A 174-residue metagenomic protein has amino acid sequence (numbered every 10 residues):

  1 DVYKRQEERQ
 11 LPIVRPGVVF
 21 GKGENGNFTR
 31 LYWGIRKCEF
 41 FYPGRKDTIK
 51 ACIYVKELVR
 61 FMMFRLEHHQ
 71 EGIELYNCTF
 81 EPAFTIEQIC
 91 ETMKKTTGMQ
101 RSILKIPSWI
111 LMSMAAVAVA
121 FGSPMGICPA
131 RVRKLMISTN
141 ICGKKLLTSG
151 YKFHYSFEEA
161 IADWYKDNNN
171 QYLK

Functional and structural regions predicted by a protein language model:
D1-Y3: Short, small-residue-biased leader/transition segments that mark boundaries at the very start of proteins
R9-R30: Flexible, glycine-rich beta-alpha linker
R15-P16, F80, I137, C142: A secondary-structure boundary/capping signal
E24-R30, G44-L66, I73-N77: Substrate-positioning beta->alpha
Y32-P43, M99: A short C-terminal helix-loop "cap" of Rossmann-like NAD(P)-dependent dehydrogenase/epimerase domains
K50-K56, F84, I141, Y155: Residue-level signal for the nucleotide or nucleotide-sugar donor/cofactor binding architecture
V55, E91, M114-K152: Conserved C-terminal active-site "lid" loop/helix of NAD(P)H-dependent oxidoreductases that clamps the redox cofactor
F64-I127, I161-K174: Mid/C-terminal beta-alpha module of Rossmann-like enzyme folds, strongest in SDR-family dehydrogenases/epimerases
